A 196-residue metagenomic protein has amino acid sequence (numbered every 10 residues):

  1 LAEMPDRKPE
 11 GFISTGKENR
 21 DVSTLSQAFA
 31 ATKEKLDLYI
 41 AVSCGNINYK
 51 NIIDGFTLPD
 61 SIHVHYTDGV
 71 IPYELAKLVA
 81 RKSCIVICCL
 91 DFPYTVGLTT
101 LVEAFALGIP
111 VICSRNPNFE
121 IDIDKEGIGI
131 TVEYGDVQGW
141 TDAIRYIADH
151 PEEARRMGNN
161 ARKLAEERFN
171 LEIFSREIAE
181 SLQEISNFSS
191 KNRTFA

Functional and structural regions predicted by a protein language model:
A2-R20, L25-Y39: Conserved donor-binding/catalytic core segment of Leloir-type glycosyltransferases
I40-V42, Y49-R81: Nucleotide-activated donor-binding/catalytic signature segment of Leloir-type glycosyltransferases, i.e., the conserved
I71-S83, A106, D124, D142: Short acidic alpha-helix that forms the nucleotide-activated donor recognition element in Leloir-type transferases
A76-K77, L98-A106, P117-I121: Short alpha-helical segment that forms part of, or immediately flanks, the ligand-binding pocket in carbohydrate-active
K77-Y94, I109: Acidic donor-binding loop of glycosyltransferase active sites
L90-D91, I109, C113-E120, Y134-D136: Short glycine-rich donor-binding/catalytic loop of glycosyltransferases that coordinates the nucleotide-sugar
K125-E126, I130-V137, Y146-P151: Conserved acidic donor-binding segment of nucleotide-sugar-dependent glycosyltransferases
G139, Y146, E153-E167, F174-E180 (+1 more regions): A short, well-ordered alpha-helix in the C-terminal region of glycosyltransferases
